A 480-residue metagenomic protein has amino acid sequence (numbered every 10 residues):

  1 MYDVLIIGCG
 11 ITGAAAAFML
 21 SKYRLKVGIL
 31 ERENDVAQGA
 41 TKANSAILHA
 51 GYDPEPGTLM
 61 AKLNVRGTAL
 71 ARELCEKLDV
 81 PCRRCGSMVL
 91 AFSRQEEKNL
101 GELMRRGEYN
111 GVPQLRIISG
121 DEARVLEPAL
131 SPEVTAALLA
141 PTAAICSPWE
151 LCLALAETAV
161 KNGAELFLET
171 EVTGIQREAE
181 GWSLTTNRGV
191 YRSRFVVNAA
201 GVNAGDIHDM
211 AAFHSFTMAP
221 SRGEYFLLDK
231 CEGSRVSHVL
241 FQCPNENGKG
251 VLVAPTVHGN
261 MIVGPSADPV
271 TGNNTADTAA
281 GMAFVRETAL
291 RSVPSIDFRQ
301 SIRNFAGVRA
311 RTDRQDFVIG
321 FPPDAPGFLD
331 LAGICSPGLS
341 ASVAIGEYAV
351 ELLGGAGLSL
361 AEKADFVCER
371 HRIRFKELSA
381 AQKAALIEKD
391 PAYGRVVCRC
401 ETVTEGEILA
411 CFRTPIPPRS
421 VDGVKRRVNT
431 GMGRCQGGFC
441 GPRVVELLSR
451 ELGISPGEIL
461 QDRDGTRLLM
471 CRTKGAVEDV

Functional and structural regions predicted by a protein language model:
Y2-I29: N-terminal Rossmann-like FAD-binding beta1-loop-alpha1 element of flavoenzymes
A15, I175-E180, L184-G264, D268-T278 (+3 more regions): Flavin-dependent oxidoreductases
K22-A43: Glycine-rich FAD pyrophosphate-binding loop
A46-L126, G250-V251: Dinucleotide-binding Rossmann-like beta1-alpha1 core, especially the glycine-rich loop that anchors the ADP
K62-V65, L90-N99, L138-E157, T275-A280 (+2 more regions): Short beta-strand to alpha-helix junction loop
L138-F195: Helical element adjacent to the flavin cofactor pocket in flavoenzyme catalytic cores
G248, V257-H258, N273-V396, V403-T414 (+1 more regions): C-terminal catalytic lobe of FAD-dependent flavoproteins
T404-T414, G438-P456: Iron-sulfur (Fe-S) cluster-binding segments and ferredoxin-like electron-carrier domains, especially [2Fe-2S]
